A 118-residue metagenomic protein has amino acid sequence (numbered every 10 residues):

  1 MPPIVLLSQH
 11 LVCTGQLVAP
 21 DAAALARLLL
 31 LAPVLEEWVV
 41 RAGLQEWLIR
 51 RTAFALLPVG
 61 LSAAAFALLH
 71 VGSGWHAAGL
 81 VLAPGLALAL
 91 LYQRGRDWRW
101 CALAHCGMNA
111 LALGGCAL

Functional and structural regions predicted by a protein language model:
P2-V18, A22-L118: Transmembrane helix-loop-helix hairpins at the membrane interface of multi-pass integral membrane proteins
